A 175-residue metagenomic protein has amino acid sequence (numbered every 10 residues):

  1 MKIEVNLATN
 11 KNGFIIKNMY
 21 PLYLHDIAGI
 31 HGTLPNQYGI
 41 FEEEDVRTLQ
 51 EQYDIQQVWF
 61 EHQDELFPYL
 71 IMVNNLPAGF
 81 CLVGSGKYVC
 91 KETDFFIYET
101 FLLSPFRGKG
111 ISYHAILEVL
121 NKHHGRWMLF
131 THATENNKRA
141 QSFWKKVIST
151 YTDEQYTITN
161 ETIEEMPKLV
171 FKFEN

Functional and structural regions predicted by a protein language model:
M1-Y38, N175: Conserved N-terminal entry element of GNAT/NAT acetyltransferase domains
P35-P68: Active-site rim helix/loop that mediates acceptor-substrate recognition in acyltransferases
P68-L70, L76-S85, F96, F101: Conserved beta-strand in the GNAT
G86-I97, R107, G125: A conserved beta-turn-beta hairpin within the catalytic core of GNAT-like acetyltransferases that forms part
E99-L102, G108-N121: Conserved acetyl-CoA-binding loop-helix of GNAT-fold acetyltransferases
L120, K145-E154: Conserved acetyl-CoA-binding loop of GNAT-fold acetyltransferases
F130-K145, E161-I163: Conserved beta-strand-loop-alpha-helix junction that forms the acyl-donor binding cleft
N136, T150-N175: C-terminal "cap" of GNAT-fold acetyltransferases
